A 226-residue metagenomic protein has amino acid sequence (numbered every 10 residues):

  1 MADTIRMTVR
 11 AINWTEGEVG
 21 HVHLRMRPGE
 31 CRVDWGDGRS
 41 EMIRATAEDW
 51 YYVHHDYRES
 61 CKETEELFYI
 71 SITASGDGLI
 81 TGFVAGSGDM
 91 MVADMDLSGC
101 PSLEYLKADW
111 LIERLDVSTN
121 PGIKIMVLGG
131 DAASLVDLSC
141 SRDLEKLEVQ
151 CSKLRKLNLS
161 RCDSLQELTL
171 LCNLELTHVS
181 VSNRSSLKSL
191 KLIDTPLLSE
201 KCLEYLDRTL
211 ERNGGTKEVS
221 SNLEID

Functional and structural regions predicted by a protein language model:
M1-Y105, W110-P121, R142, S185 (+1 more regions): N-terminal capping/linker segments that flank leucine-rich repeat
E41, V92-D94, E113-R114, S134-L135 (+2 more regions): Short loop/beta submotifs within extracellular cysteine-rich repeat domains
D49-Y51, K124-I125, L144-K146, L165 (+1 more regions): A short local loop/turn or secondary-structure capping micro-motif enriched for an aromatic residue
F83, L106-A108, L115, K124-L128 (+8 more regions): Conserved hydrophobic beta-strand positions in leucine-rich repeat
L97-C100, A108-D109, V117-N120, L128-G129 (+5 more regions): Low-complexity, polar/charged sequence tracts that form flexible coils or short amphipathic helices and often embed
R155-E211: Ankyrin-repeat and related helical/solenoid repeat scaffolds used for protein-protein interactions
